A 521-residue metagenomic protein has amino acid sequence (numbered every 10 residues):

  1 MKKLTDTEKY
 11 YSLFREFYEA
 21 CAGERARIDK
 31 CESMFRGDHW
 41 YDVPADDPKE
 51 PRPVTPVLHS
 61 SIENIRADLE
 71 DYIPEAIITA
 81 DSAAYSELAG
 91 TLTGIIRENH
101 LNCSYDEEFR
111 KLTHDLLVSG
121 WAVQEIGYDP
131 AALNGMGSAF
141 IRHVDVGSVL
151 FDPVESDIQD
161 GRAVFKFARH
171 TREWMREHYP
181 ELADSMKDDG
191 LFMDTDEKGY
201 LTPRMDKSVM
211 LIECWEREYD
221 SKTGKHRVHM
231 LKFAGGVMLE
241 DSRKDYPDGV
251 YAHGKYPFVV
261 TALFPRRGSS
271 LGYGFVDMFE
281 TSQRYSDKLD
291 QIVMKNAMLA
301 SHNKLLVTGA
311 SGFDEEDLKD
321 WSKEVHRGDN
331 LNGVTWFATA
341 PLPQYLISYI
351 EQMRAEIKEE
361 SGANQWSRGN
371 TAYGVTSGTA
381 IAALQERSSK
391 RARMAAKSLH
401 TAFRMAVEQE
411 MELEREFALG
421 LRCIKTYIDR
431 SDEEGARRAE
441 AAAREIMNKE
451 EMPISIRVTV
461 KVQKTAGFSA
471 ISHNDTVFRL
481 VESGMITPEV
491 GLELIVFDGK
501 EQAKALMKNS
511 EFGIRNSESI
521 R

Functional and structural regions predicted by a protein language model:
M1-A234, L239-E240, Y349-Q352, E445 (+1 more regions): Extended, helix-rich architectural segments
M1-D46, L116, Q124, P130-N134 (+5 more regions): C-terminal anchoring/interaction modules
N64, D145, H170-E173, G274 (+3 more regions): Helix N-terminus capping/helix-initiation residues
S82-A89, F192-D194, P247-G249, F264-G268 (+2 more regions): A broad, low-specificity signal for short, low-complexity segments enriched in glycine/proline and polar/charged
S82-A89, N102-D106, G272-Q283, I347 (+2 more regions): Generic detection of long, well-ordered alpha-helical segments
G135-M136, R243, S270-L271, I471-H473: Short conserved micro-motifs at the rims of enzyme active sites and ligand-binding pockets
F140-R142, A163-A168, D277-M278, S472-L480: Short intrinsically disordered coil segments
G224, V228-W321: Catalytic nucleotidyl-transfer cores of nucleotide-processing enzymes
